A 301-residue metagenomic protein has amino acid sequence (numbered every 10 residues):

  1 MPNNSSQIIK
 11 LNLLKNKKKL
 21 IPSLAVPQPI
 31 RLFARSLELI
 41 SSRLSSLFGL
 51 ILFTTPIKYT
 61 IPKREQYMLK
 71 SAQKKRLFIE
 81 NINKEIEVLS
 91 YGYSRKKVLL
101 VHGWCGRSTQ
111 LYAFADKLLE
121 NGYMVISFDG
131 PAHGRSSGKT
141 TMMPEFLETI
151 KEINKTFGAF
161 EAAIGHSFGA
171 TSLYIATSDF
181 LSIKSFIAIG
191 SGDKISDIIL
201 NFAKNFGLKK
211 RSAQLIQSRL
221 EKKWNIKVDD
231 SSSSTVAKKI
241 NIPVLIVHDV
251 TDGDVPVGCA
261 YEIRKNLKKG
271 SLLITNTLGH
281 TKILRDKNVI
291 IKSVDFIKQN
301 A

Functional and structural regions predicted by a protein language model:
L20-F78: An N-terminal hydrophobic leader/cap segment in hydrolases
S108, A115-S137: Conserved alpha/beta-hydrolase
F114, S233, I242, P256-I263: Short alpha-helix in the alpha/beta-hydrolase fold that links the catalytic acid
T140-E161: Alpha/beta-hydrolase active-site loop
I164-L173: Gly/Ala-rich beta-loop-alpha elbow adjacent to hydrolase catalytic centers
S178-I226: Hydrolase active-site cap/lid region
K239-N241, I246-H248, D252: Short beta-strand/loop motif that positions the catalytic acidic residue of the alpha/beta-hydrolase fold
L278-N288: Catalytic histidine-centered segment of alpha/beta-hydrolase-like enzymes
